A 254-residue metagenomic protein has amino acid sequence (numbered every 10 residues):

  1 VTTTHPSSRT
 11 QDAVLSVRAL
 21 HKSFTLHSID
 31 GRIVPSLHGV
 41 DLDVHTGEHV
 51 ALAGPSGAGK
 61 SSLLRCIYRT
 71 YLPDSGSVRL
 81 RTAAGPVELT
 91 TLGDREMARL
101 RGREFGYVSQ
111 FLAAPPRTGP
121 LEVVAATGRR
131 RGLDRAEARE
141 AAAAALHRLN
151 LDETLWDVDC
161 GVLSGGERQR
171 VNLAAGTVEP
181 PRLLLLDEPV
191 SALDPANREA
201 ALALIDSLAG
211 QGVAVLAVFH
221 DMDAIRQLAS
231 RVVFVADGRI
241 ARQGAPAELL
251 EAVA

Functional and structural regions predicted by a protein language model:
Y68: Helix-to-loop junction immediately C-terminal to a conserved catalytic motif
P86-G106: ABC ATPase NBD coupling module
T118-R129: Q-loop/switch helix immediately C-terminal to the Walker
E137-T154: Conserved ABC ATPase "signature" region
D159-L163, E167: Conserved ABC ATPase signature
G176-T177: ABC ATPase C-loop
L184-D187: Catalytic Walker B motif of ABC-type/P-loop ATPase nucleotide-binding domains
F219-H220: H-loop/switch region of ABC-family ATPase nucleotide-binding domains
